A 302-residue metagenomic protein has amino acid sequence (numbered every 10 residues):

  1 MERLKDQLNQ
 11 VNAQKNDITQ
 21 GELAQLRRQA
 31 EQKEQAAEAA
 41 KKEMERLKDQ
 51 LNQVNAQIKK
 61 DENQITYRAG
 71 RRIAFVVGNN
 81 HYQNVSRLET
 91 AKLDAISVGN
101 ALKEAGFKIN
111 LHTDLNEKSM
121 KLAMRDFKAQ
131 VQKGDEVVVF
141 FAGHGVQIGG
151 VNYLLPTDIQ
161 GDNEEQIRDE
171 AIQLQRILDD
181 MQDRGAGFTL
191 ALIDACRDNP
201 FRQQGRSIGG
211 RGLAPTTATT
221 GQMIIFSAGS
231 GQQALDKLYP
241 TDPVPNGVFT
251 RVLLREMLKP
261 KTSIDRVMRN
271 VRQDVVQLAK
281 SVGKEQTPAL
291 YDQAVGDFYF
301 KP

Functional and structural regions predicted by a protein language model:
M1-P302: Cysteine endopeptidase catalytic domains of the caspase/legumain-like
